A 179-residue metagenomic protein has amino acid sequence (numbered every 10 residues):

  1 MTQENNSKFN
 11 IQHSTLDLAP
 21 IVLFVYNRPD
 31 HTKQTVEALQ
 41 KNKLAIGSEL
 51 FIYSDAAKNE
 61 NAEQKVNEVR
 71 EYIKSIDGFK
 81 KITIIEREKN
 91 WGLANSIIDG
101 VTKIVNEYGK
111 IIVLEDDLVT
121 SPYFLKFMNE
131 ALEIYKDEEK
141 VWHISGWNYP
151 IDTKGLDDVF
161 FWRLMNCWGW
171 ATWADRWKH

Functional and structural regions predicted by a protein language model:
M1-D17: Short, basic, low-complexity termini and linkers enriched in Ser/Thr/Gly/Pro that act as targeting/leader peptides
L16-V113, L118-H179: An acidic/histidine-cluster motif and surrounding catalytic segment that typifies divalent-metal-assisted enzyme active
